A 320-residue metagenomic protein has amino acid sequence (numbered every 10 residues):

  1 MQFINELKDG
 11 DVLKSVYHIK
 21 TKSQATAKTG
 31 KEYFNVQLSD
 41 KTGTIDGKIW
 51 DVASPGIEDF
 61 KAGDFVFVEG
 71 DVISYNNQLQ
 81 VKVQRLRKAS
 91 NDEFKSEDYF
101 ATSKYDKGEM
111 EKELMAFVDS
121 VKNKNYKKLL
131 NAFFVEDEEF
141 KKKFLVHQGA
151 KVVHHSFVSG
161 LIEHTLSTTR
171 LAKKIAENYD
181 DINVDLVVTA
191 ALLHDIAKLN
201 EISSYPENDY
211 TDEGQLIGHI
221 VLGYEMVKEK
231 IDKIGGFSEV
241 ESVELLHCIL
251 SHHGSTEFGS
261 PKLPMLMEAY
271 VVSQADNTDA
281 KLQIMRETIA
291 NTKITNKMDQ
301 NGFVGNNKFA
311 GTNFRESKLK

Functional and structural regions predicted by a protein language model:
M1-L13: OB-fold nucleic-acid-binding modules
Y17, G63, T168, I249 (+1 more regions): Divalent metal-coordination and catalytic microenvironments
K22-E32, G43-D46, V52-E97: OB-fold single-stranded nucleic acid-binding module
N35-D40, S204: Short, acidic/hydrophobic/Gly-rich beta-strand patch recurrent on exposed beta strands that often constitutes part
Q80-V146, L222: Extended, charge-rich, solvent-exposed interface segments
K127-L171, L193-L199: A short mid-domain helix/strand-loop element embedded in enzyme catalytic domains that forms or borders the active-site
V152-H154, E163-H164, K174-N291: Divalent metal-dependent catalytic cores for phosphoryl transfer on phosphate-bearing substrates
E268-K320: Acidic, carboxylate-rich catalytic segments that either coordinate divalent cations
